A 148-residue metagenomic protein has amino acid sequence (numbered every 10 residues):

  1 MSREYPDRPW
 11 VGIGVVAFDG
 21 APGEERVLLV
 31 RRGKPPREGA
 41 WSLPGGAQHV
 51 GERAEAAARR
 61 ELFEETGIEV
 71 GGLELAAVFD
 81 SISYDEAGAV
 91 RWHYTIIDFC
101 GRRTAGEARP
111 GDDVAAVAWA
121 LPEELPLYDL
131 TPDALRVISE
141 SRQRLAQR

Functional and structural regions predicted by a protein language model:
M1-V27, V78, C100: Conserved N-terminal beta-strand and adjoining loop/helix that marks the start of the Nudix/MutT-like hydrolase domain
Y5-P9, A40, A89-T95, V114: A generic structural micro-feature
D19-P22, G33, R102-E107, P122-E124: Short loop segments at secondary-structure junctions
G20-R26, R37, A87-R91: Short, solvent-exposed loop/turn segments that connect beta-strands within catalytic domains and beta-strand-rich
E24-E65: Conserved Nudix-box catalytic region and its N-terminal flanking loop in Nudix hydrolases and closely related
G67-A105: Active-site segment of metal-dependent pyrophosphate-handling enzymes, primarily the Nudix hydrolase catalytic core
D98-C100, R109-S141: NUDIX/MutT-family hydrolases
R142-R148: Generic C-terminal helix-cap and adjacent flexible tail
